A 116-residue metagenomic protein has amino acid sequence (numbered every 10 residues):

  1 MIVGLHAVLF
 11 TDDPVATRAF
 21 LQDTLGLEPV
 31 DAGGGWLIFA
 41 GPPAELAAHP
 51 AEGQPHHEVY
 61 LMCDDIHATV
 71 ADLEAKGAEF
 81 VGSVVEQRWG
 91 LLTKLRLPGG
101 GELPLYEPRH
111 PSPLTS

Functional and structural regions predicted by a protein language model:
M1-R18, E45, H57-V59, R109-S116: N-terminal beta-strand motif that seeds the catalytic metal site of vicinal oxygen chelate
G4-D12, I38-A40, A51-K76, L91-P98: Vicinal oxygen chelate
T17-Q22, L73, G100: Conserved active-site tyrosine of GNAT-family acetyltransferases
L25-A32, E79-S83: Short secondary-structure junctions
L27-H57, L95, E102-R109: Conserved short beta-strand elements that form part of the metal-binding/catalytic scaffold of enzyme active sites
K76-S116: Vicinal oxygen chelate
